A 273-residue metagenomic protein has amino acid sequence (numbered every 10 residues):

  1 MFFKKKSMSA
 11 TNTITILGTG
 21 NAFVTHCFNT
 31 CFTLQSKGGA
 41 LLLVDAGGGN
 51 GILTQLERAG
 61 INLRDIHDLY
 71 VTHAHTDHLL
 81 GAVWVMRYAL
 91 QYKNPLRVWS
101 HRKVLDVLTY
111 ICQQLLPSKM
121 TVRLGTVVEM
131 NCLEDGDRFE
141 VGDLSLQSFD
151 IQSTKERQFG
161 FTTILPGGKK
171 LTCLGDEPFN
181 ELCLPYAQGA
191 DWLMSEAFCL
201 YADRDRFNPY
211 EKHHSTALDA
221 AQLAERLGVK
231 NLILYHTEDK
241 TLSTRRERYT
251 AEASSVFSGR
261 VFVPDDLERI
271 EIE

Functional and structural regions predicted by a protein language model:
F2-A59, R157-G175, W192: Conserved beta-strand hairpin/beta-sheet module of binuclear metal-dependent hydrolase folds, prominently
F2-F3, H101-R157, S254, F262 (+1 more regions): Metallo-beta-lactamase
I14, D45, L56, H73 (+8 more regions): Divalent metal-coordination and catalytic microenvironments
G20-A22, V98, V104-L105, T237-L242: Short histidine/acidic/glycine/proline-rich micro-motifs that form metal- and phosphate-coordinating active-site loops
V24-H26, C132-A202: Active-site-proximal loop/helix segment associated with metal-binding centers of metalloenzymes
L43-G47, H67-D77, H101, L171-E177 (+3 more regions): Active-site neighborhood of phospho(di)ester-bond hydrolases with catalytic His/Asp-centered motifs
N50-W99: Active-site metal-binding motif and surrounding structural segment of the metallo-beta-lactamase
P178-E268: Cap/insert and terminal regions of metallo-dependent hydrolase folds
